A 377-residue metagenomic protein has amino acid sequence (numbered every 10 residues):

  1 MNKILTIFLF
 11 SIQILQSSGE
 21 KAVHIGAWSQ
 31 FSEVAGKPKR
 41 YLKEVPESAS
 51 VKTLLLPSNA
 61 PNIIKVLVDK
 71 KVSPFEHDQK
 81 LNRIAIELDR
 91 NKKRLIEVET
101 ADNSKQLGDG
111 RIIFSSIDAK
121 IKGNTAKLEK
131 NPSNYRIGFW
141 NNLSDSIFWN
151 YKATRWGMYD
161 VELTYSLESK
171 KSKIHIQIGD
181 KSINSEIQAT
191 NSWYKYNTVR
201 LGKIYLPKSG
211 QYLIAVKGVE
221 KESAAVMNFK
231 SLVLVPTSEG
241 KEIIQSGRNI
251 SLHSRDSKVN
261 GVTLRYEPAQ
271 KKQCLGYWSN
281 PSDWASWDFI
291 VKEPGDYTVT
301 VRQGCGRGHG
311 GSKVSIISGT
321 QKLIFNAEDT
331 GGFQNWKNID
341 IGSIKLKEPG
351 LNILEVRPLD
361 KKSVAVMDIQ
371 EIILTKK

Functional and structural regions predicted by a protein language model:
M1-I7: Sec-dependent signal peptide recognition, specifically the positively charged N-region followed immediately by
F8-S17: Hydrophobic h-region of N-terminal signal peptides that target proteins for export in Gram-negative bacteria
S18-W28, N59-I64, D69-P74, I84 (+2 more regions): Extracytoplasmic
G36: Extended polysaccharide-engagement surfaces of secreted carbohydrate-active enzymes
K39-E44: Short, well-ordered beta-strand segments enriched in hydrophobic/aromatic residues
V45-N62: Surface-exposed beta-strand/loop patches in extracellular or lumenal glycoproteins
E76-D78: P-loop NTPase catalytic phosphate-binding loop
K80-N82: Positively charged interface segments
